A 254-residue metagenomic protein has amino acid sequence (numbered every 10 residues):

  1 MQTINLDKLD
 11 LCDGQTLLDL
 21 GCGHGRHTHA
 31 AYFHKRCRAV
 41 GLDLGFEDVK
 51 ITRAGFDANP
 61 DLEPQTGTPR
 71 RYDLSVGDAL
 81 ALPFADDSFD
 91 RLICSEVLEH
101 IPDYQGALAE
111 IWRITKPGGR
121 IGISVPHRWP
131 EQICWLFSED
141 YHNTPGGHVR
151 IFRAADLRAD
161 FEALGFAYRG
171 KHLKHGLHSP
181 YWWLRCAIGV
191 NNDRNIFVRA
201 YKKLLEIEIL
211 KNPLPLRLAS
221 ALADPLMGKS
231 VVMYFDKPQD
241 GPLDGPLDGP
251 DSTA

Functional and structural regions predicted by a protein language model:
Q2-K8, A154-L157, K211-S220: An amphipathic, basic-hydrophobic alpha-helix
T3-C134, D156, M233-F235: Conserved SAM-binding loop
D57-P60, E139-H142, C186-V190: Short, hinge-like loop/turn segments at secondary-structure boundaries
A79, G147, F152, S230: A conserved catalytic-core signature of glycosyltransferases
P126-R150, R158-A159: Short, glycine-/aromatic-enriched active-site segment of Class I SAM-dependent methyltransferases
D160-F166: A structural motif corresponding to the C-terminal end of an alpha-helix and its immediate exit/capping segment
F166-G176: Conserved S-adenosyl-L-methionine
H175-A254: A C-terminal cap/extension of S-adenosyl-L-methionine-dependent methyltransferases that defines the acceptor-substrate
